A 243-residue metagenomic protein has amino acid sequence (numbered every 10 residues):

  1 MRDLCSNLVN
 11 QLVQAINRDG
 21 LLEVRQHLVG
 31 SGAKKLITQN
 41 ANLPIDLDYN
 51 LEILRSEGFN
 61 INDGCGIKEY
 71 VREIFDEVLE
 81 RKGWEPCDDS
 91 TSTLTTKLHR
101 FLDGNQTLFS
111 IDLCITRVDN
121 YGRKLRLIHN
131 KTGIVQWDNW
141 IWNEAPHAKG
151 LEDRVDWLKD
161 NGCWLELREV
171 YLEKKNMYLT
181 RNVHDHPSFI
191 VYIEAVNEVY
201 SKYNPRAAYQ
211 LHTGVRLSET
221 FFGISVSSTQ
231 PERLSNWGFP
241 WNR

Functional and structural regions predicted by a protein language model:
M1-L12: Short, extreme N-terminal leader segments that mark the start of a protein/domain
R2, I61-K68: Flexible, glycine- and charge-enriched loops at secondary-structure boundaries
L12, I16-L22, C65-Y121: Conserved catalytic core of two-metal-ion nucleotidyltransferases
Q14-L47, L51-I61: Active-site nucleotide-donor binding segment shared across nucleotidyl transfer reactions
Y49-L54, F75-D76, W137-W142: Glycine-rich loops and low-complexity Gly/Arg-rich segments that provide flexible linkers or classic glycine-based
S56-N62, R81-K82, W142-E152: Short C-terminal domain-edge/linker segments immediately following a structured domain
S90-R243: Catalytic cores of NTP-dependent nucleotidyl/adenyl transfer enzymes across multiple folds
